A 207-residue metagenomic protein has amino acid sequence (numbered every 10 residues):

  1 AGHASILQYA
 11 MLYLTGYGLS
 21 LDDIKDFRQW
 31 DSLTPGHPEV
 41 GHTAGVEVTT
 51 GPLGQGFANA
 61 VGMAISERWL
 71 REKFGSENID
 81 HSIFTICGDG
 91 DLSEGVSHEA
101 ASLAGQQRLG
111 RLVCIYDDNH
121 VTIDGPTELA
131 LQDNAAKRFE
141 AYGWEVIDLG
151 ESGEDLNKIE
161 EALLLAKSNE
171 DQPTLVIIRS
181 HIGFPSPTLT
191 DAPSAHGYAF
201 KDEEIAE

Functional and structural regions predicted by a protein language model:
A1-G18: N-terminal amphipathic, basic-rich helices that act as targeting or association modules
I6-A10, K25, V61: N-terminal, well-ordered alpha-helical segments
L12-G16, R28-T34, E67: Generic hydrophobic/packing signal
Y13-D23, R68-K73: Short helix-capping/linker segments at secondary-structure and domain boundaries
L21-H42: Acidic-glycine-rich active-site phosphate/pyrophosphate-binding loop
H42-E207: Glycine-rich ThDP/TPP pyrophosphate-binding loop and its adjacent helix/strand module within ThDP-dependent enzymes
